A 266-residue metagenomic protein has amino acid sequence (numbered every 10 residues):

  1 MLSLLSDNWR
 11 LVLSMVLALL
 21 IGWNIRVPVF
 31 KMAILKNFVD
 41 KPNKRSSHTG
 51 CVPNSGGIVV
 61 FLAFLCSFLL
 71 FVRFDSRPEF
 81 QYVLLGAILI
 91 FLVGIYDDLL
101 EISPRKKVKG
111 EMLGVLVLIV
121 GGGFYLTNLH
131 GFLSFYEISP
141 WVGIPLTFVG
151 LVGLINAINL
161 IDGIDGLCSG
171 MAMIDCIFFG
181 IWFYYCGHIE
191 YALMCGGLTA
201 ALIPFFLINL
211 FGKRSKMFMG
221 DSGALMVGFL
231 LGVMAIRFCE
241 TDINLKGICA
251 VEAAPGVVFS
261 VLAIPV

Functional and structural regions predicted by a protein language model:
L2-L5, F30-F61, I95-L113, F135-S139 (+2 more regions): Interhelical loop and helix-boundary elements at the membrane-water interface of polytopic inner-membrane proteins
L2-M32, N37, F61-I88, L92 (+1 more regions): Alpha-helical transmembrane segments
V39-T49, S67-R77, L126-Y136, V152-I161 (+1 more regions): Short juxtamembrane and helix-loop transition motifs at transmembrane-helix boundaries in membrane proteins
R45-S47, A87-L89, P145-L146, L151-G153 (+2 more regions): Short hydrophobic "helix-edge" motifs at membrane interfaces and signal-peptide entry regions
P53-L69, L116-G121: A generic, lipid-embedded transmembrane alpha helix
I88-V93, G110, G114-Y125, L146-N156 (+1 more regions): Membrane-embedded alpha-helical core segments of multi-pass
N128-P140, L245-A250: Interhelical loops and loop-helix junctions of multi-pass membrane transporters/channels
E137-T147, E252-G256: Membrane-interfacial loop-to-helix junctions in multi-pass transporters
